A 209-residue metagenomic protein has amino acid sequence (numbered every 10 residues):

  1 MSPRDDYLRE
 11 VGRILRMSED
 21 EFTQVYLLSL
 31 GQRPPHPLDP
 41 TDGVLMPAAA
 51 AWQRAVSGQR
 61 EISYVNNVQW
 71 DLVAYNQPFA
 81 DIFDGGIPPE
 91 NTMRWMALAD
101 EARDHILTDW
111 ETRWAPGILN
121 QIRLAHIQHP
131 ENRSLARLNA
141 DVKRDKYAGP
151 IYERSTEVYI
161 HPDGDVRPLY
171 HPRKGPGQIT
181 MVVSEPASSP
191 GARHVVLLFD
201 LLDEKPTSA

Functional and structural regions predicted by a protein language model:
P3, D39-D42, M46-A50, N91 (+2 more regions): Alpha-helix initiation/capping motif
P3, V11, A49, G58 (+1 more regions): Residue-level detector of functional hotspots within protein domains
P3-V44: Short amphipathic recognition helices of helix-turn-helix/homeodomain-type DNA-binding modules
R4-D6, D42-V44, A74, K146-A148 (+2 more regions): A short linear-motif detector with a strong N-terminal bias
R33-Q69, A74: Short N-terminal edge-element motif at the start of the domain
P34-L38, G43-L45, N139-D141, S155 (+1 more regions): N-terminal start-of-chain detector that recognizes signal peptides and the immediate post-cleavage beginning
Q59-E61, N66-P162, L198-D203: PAS-family sensory domains
R154-A209: Low-complexity, glycine/alanine/valine/leucine- and proline-rich hydrophobic stretches
